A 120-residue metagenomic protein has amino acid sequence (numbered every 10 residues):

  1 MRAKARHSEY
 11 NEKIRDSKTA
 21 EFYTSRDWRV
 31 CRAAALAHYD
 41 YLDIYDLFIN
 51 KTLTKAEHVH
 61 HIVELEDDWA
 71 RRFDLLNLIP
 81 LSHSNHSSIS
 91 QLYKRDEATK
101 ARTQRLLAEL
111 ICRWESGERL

Functional and structural regions predicted by a protein language model:
M1-V30, F48-L53, E97-L120: A boundary/linker detector
R6, V59-H60, N85: Intrinsically disordered, low-complexity cationic segments
S25-R26, D68, D74, D96: Polar helix-capping/helix-linker motif
D27-H58, S82: Short cysteine-rich loop/turn motifs with clustered Cys
F48-P80, Q91: Histidine-centered nuclease catalytic patch
K51, L78-Q104: Short Cys/His-centered divalent metal-binding micro-motifs
